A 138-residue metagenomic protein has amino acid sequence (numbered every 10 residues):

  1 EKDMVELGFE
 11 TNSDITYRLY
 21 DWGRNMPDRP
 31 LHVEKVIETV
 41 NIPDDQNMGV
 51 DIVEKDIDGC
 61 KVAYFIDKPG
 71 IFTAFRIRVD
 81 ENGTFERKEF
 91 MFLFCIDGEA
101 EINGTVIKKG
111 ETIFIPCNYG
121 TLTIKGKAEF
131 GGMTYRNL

Functional and structural regions predicted by a protein language model:
E1-I15, V106, C117-L138: Ligand-binding loop in jelly-roll beta-barrel domains
K2-M4, V79-T105, K109: Glycine- and acidic-residue-biased ligand/ion/polar-headgroup-sensing regions
V5-L7, T73-F75, M91, E111 (+1 more regions): Structural beta-strand/beta-sheet cores of well-ordered domains, especially the beta-sheet scaffolds that support
I15-N82, R87: C-terminal amphipathic alpha-helical segment
F75-I77, L93, G131: Conserved hydrophobic/aromatic positions in well-ordered beta-strands
R78, E101, T121-K125: Ser/Thr- (and often Asn-) enriched beta-sheet segments in non-cytosolic proteins
